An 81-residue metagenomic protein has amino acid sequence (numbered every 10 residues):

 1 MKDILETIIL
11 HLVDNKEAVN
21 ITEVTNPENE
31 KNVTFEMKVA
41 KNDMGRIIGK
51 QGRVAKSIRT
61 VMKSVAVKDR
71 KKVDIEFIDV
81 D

Functional and structural regions predicted by a protein language model:
M1-M44, K56-D81: RNA-contacting regions in translation and RNA-metabolism proteins, encompassing KH/S1 modules where present
G52-V54: Short intrinsically disordered coil segments
